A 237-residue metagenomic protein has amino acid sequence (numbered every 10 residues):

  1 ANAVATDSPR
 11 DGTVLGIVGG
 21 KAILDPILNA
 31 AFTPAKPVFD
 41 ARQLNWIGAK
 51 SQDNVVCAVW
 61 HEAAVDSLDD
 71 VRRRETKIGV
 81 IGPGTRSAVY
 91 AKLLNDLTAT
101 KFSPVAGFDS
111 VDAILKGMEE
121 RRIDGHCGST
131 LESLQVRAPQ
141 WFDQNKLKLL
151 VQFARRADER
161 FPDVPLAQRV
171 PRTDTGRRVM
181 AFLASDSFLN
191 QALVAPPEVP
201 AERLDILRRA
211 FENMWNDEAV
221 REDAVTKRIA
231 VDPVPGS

Functional and structural regions predicted by a protein language model:
A1-N190: Conserved hydrophobic/amphipathic secondary-structure segments that form or flank ligand- or partner-binding grooves
H61, P196-P197: Active-site acidic-Proline motif in GNAT/NAT acetyltransferases
G82, P197-E198: Conserved residues at beta->alpha junctions
D112, E198-V199: Substrate-binding strand-loop-helix patch in Rossmann-like NAD(P)-dependent oxidoreductase/epimerase domains
D143-K146, L150, V199-S237: An extracytoplasmic/periplasmic, membrane-proximal ligand-sensing/linker region
N190-P196: A short beta-strand structural signal in non-transmembrane regions
